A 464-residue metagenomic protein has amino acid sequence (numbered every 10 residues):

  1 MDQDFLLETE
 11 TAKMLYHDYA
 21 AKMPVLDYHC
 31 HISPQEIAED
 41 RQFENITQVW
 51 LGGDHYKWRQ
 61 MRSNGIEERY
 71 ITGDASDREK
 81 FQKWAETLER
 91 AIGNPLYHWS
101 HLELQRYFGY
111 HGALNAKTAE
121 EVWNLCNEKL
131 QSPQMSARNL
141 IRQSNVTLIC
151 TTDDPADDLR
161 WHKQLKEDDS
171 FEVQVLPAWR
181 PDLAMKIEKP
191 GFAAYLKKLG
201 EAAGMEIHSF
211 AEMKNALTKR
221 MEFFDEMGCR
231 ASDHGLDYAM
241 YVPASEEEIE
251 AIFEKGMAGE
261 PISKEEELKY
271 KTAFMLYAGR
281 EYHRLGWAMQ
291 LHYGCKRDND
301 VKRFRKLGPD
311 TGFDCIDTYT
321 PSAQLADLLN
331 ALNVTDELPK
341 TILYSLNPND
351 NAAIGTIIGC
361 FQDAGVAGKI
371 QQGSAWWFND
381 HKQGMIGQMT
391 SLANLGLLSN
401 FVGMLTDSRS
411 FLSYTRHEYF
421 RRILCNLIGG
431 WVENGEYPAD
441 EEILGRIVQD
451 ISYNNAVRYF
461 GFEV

Functional and structural regions predicted by a protein language model:
M1-L285, E337-P339, L343-G355, G359-V464: Metal-cofactor-binding active-site regions of metalloenzymes
E266, T311-C315: Metal/cofactor-centered catalytic core regions of large enzymes
M289-L291: C-terminal amphipathic alpha-helical interaction region
D300: Hard-cation-handling environments
F304-G312: Short glycine/proline- and charge-enriched loop/turn segments that cap or connect secondary-structure elements
T318-L325: Divalent-cation-assisted or electrostatically stabilized phosphate/pyrophosphate-binding catalytic cores
L328-V334: Short, basic/hydrophobic alpha-helical segments
